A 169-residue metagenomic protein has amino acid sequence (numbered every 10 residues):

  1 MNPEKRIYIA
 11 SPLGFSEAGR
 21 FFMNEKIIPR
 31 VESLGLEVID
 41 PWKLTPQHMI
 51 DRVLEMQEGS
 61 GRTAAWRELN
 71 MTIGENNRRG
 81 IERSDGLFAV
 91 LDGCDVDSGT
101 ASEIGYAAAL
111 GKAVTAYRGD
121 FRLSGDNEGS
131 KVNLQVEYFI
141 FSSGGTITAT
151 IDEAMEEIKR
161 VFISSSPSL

Functional and structural regions predicted by a protein language model:
M1-L169: Conserved catalytic or regulatory cores that recognize and/or transform ribose-phosphate-containing ligands
